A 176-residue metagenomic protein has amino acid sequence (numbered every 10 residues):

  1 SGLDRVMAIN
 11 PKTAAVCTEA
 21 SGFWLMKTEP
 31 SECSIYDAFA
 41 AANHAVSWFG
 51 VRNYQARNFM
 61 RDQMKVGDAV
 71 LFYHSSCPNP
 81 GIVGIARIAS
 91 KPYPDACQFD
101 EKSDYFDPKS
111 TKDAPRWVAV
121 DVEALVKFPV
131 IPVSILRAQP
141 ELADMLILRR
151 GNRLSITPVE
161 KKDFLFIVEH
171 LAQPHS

Functional and structural regions predicted by a protein language model:
G2-V66, D163-F164, L171-P174: Compositionally biased, charged N-terminal/linker segments
C33-S34, N79, P94-D95: Eukaryotic short linear interaction motifs
M64-K65, P80-V83: Short glycine/proline-enriched turns and hinge-like loops at secondary-structure junctions
Y73-P80: Short, charged beta-turn/beta-strand-edge "cap" motif at the junction between a beta-strand and an adjacent loop
G84-L154: Aromatic- and Lys/Arg-enriched surface recognition patch
